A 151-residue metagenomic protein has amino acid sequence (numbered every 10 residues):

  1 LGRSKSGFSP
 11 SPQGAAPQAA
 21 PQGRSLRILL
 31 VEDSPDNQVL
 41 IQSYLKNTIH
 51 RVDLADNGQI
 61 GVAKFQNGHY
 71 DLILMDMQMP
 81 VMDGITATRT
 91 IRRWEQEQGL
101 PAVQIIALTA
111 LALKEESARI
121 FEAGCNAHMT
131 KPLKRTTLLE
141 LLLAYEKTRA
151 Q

Functional and structural regions predicted by a protein language model:
L1-A19, T48, T136, L143-Y145: C-terminal catalytic ATP-binding subdomain
D33, L54-A63, G84-A87: Helix N-cap/capping motif at the beta->alpha junctions
V39-N47: Charged docking surfaces used in two-component/phosphorelay signaling
A63, I85-L100: Short amphipathic alpha-helix used as the core "switch/output" element in two-component signaling
H69-L74: Active-site beta3 strand of CheY-like receiver
D76, T109: Active-site residues of response regulator receiver
M79-M82: Receiver (REC) domain active-site loop signature in two-component systems and cognate sites in sensor histidine kinases
K131: A Lys-centered signature of the CheY-like receiver
